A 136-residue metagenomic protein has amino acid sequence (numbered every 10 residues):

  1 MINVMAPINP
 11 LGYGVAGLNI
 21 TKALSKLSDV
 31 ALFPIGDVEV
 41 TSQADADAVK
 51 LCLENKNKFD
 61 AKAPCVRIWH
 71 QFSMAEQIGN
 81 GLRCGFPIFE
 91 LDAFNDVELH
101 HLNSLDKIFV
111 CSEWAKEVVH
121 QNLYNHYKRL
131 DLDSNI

Functional and structural regions predicted by a protein language model:
M1-K62: N-terminal pre-catalytic "stem/leader" segment of glycosyltransferase-like enzymes
L24-L32, D106-E113, Y127-R129: Structural alpha-beta junctions
S28-A31, R83, I136: Hydrophobic anchor at the start of a short beta-strand that flanks the dinucleotide cofactor-binding loop
G36-H120: Extended catalytic core of nucleotide-activated donor transferases of GT-like folds
E117-I136: Helix-loop-beta element that forms the nucleotide-linked donor phosphate-binding surface in glycosyltransferases
